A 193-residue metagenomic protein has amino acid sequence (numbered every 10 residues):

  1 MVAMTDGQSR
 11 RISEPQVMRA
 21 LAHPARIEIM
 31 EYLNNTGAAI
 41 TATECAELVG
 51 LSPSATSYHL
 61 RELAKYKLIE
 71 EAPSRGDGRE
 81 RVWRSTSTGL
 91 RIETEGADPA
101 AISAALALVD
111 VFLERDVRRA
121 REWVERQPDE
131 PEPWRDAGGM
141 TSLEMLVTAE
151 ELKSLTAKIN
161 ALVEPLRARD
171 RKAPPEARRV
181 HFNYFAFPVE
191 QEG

Functional and structural regions predicted by a protein language model:
V2-E28: Short alpha-helical segments that sit at the start of domains
R19-H23, T41, A72-G96: Short, cationic-aromatic polyanion-contact patches
H23, N34-G37: Short helix-capping/hinge SLiMs at alpha-helix to coil transitions
E44-L48: A short acidic, leucine-rich amphipathic alpha-helix
K67: Glycine-centered, phosphate/nucleic-acid-interacting loop/turn motifs that mediate DNA/RNA or nucleotide
R84-L143: Amphipathic alpha-helical dimerization/coiled-coil segments that flank or bridge DNA-binding/regulatory modules
D129-G193: Charged, low-complexity intrinsically disordered regulatory/assembly segments
